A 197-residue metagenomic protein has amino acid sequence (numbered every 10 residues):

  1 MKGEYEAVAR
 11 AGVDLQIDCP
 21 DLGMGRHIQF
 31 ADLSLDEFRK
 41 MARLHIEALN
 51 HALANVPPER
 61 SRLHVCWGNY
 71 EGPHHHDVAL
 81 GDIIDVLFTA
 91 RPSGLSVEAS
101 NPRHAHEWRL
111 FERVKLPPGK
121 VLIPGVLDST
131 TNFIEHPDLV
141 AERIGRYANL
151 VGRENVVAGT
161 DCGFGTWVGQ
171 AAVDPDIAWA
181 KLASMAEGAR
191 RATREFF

Functional and structural regions predicted by a protein language model:
M1-F197: Domain-level signal for soluble alpha/beta catalytic cores
